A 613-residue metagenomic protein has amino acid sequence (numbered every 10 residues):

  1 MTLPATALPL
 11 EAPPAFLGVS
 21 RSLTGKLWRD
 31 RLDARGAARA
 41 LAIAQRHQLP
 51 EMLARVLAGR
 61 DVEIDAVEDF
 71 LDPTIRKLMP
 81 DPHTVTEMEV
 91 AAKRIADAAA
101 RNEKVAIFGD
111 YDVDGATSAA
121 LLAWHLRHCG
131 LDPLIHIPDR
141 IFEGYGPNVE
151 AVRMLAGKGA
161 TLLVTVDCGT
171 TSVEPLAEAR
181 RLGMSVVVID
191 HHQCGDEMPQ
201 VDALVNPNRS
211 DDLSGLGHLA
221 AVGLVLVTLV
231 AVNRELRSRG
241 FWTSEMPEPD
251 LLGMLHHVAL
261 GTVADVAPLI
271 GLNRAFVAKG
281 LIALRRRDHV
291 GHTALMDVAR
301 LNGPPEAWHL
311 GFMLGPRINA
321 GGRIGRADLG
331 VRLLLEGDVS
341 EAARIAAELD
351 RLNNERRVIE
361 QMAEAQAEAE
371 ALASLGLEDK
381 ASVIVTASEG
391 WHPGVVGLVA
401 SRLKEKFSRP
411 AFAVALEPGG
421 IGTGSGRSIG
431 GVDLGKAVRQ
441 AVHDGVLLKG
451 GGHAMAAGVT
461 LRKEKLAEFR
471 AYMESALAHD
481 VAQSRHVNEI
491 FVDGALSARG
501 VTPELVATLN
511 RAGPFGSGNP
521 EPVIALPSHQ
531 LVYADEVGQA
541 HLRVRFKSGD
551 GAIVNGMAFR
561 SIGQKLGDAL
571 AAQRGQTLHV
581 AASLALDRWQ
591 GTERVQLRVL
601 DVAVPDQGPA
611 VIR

Functional and structural regions predicted by a protein language model:
T2-A34: N-terminal amphipathic/basic leader segments beginning at the initiator methionine
L3-A5, D97-E103, G271, E341-A347 (+4 more regions): Mid-to-C-terminal polyanion-binding domains and interfaces
S22-L23, R29-R39, I43-A160, L182-G183 (+1 more regions): Hydrophobic helix-and-loop "lid/oligomerization" segment in the mid-to-C-terminal part of catalytic domains
L57, V164, N319, L509 (+1 more regions): A residue-level signal for conserved active-site and pocket-lining positions in enzyme catalytic cores
R153-V222, L226-E245: Active-site cavity-forming subdomains of large catalytic enzyme subunits
E174-E178, V399, E504, T508: A short acidic, amphipathic alpha-helical/loop segment
H191-H192, H392, H453, H541: Histidine-centered active-site/metal-ligand motif
G223, G397, S401, V580: Short alpha-helical basic/polar micro-motif
